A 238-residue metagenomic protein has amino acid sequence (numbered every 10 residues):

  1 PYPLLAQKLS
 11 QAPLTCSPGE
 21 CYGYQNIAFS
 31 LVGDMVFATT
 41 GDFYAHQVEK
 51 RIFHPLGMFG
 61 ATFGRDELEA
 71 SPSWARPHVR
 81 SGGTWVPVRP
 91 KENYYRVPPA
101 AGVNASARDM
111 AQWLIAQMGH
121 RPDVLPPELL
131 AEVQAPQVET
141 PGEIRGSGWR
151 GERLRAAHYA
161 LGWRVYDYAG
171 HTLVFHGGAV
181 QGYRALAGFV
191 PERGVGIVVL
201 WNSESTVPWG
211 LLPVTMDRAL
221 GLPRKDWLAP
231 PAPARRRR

Functional and structural regions predicted by a protein language model:
P1-L4, K8: Generic alpha-helical secondary structure signal
Q7, F37-K50, H54, P72 (+1 more regions): Catalytic loop of the DD-peptidase/beta-lactamase superfamily, centered on the K-T-G motif and neighboring
S10, L56-F63: Short helix- or helix-capping micro-motifs that position conserved polar/aromatic residues at function-defining sites
L14-I27, P98-A101, G194: Short active-site loop at a secondary-structure junction that contains or immediately precedes the catalytic residue(s)
G23-Q25, F63-P72: Short, solvent-exposed turn/loop segments enriched in Gly/Ser/Thr/Pro and often Arg
F29-G33: Membrane-embedded glycan transfer/ligation machinery that uses polyprenyl lipid-linked sugar donors/oligosaccharides
A70-R80: Mobile, glycine-enriched helix-loop/loop "lid" segments at the mouths of ligand-binding/catalytic clefts that gate
